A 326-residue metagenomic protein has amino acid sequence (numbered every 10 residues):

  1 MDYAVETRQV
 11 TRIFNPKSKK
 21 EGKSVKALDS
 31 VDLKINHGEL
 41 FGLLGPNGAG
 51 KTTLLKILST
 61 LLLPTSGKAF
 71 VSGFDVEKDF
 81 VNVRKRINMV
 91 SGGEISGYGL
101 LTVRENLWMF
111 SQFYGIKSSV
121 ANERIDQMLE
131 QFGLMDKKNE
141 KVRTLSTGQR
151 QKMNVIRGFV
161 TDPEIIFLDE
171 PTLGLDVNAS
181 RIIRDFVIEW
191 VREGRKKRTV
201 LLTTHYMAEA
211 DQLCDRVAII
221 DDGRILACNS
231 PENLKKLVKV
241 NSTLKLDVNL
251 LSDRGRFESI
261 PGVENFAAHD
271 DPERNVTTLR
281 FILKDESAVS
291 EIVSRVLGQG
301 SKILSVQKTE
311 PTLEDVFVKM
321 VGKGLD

Functional and structural regions predicted by a protein language model:
S59: Helix-to-loop junction immediately C-terminal to a conserved catalytic motif
N88, W108, Q112, S119-K137: Conserved ABC ATPase "signature" region
L100, K141-L145: Conserved ABC ATPase signature
D162: Conserved catalytic motifs of ABC-family nucleotide-binding domains
I166-E170: Catalytic Walker B motif of ABC-type/P-loop ATPase nucleotide-binding domains
I188-L283: ABC transporter nucleotide-binding domain
